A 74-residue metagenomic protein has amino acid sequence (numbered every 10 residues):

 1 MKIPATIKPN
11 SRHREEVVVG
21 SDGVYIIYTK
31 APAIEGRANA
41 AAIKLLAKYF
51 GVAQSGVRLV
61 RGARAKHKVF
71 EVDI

Functional and structural regions predicted by a protein language model:
M1-G36, A40-I43, V52-Q54, R58-I74: Contiguous, often N-terminal, cationic amphipathic patches that form binding interfaces
